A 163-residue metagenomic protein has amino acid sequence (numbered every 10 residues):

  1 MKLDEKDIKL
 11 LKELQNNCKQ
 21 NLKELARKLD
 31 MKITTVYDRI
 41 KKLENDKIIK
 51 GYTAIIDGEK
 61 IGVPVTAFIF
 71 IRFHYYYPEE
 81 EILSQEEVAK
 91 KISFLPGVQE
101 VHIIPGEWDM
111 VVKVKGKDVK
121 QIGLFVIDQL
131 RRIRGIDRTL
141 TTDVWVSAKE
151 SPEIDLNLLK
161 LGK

Functional and structural regions predicted by a protein language model:
M1-K163: A compositional/biophysical signature of low hydrophobicity enriched in polar/charged and small residues
